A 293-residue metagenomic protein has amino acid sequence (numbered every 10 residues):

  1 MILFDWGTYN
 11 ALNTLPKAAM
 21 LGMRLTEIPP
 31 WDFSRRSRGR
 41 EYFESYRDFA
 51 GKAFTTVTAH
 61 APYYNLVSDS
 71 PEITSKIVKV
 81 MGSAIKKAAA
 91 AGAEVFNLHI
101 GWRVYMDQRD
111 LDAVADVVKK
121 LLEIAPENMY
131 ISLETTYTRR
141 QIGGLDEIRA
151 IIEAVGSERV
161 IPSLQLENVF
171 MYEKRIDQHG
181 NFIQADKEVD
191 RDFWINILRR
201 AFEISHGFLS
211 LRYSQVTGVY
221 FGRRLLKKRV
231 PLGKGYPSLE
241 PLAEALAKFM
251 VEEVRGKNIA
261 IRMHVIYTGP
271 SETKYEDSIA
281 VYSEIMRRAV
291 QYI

Functional and structural regions predicted by a protein language model:
M1-S83, R287-I293: N-terminal pre-domain/capping segments
M1-Y9, T26-I28, T55-A61, F96-L98 (+4 more regions): Hydrophobic faces of well-ordered beta-strands that scaffold small-molecule active sites in alpha/beta enzyme cores
G7-A11, P29-F33, P62-Y64, G101-R103 (+4 more regions): Active-site beta-loop-alpha junctions enriched in small/polar residues
L15-G22, S37-A59, G82-G92, K119-E127 (+3 more regions): Acidic (Asp/Glu)-rich catalytic clusters
R35-S37, P62-K79, G101-R109, I176-F182 (+1 more regions): Surface-exposed, active-site-proximal loop segments in enzymatic domains
G51-K52, V67-I161, D277: Active-site acidic/histidine proton-transfer and metal-coordination neighborhood in alpha/beta enzyme cores
T56, L122-K227: Acidic/histidine-rich catalytic cores of soluble enzymes
K274-I293: C-terminal helical cap(s) of enzyme catalytic domains, especially alpha/beta-barrels
